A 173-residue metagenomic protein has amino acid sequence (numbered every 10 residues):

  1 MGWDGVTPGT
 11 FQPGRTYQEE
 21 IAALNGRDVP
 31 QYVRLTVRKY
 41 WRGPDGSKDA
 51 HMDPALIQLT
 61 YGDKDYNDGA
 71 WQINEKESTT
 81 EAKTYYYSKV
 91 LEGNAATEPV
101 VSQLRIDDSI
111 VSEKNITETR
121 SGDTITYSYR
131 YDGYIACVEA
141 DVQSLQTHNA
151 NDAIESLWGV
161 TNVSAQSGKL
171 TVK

Functional and structural regions predicted by a protein language model:
M1-K173: Surface-exposed, hydrophilic segments of mature proteins
